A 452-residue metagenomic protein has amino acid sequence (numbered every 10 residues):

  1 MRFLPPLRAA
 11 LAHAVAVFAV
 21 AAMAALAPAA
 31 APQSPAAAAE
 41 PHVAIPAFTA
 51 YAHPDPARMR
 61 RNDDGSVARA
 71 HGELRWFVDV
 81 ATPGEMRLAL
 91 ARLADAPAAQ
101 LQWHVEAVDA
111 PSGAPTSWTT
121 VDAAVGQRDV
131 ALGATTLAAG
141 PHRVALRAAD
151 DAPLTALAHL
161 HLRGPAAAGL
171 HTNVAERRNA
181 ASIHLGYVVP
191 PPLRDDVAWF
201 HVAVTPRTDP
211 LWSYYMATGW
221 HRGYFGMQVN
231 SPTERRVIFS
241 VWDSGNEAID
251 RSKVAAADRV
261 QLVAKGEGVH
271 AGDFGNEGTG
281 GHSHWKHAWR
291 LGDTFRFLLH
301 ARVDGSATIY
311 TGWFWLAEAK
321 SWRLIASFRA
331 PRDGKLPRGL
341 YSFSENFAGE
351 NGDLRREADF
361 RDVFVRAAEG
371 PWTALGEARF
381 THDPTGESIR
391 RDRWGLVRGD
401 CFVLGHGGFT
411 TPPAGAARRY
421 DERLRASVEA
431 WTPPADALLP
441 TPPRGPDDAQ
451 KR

Functional and structural regions predicted by a protein language model:
M1-A12: N-terminal secretory signal peptides that target proteins for export/translocation
A10-A27: Bacterial N-terminal signal peptides
A22-A38: Bacterial Sec-dependent signal peptides at the C-terminal "C-region" and cleavage site
Q33-A288, H300-V303, A307-R452: Extracytoplasmic
